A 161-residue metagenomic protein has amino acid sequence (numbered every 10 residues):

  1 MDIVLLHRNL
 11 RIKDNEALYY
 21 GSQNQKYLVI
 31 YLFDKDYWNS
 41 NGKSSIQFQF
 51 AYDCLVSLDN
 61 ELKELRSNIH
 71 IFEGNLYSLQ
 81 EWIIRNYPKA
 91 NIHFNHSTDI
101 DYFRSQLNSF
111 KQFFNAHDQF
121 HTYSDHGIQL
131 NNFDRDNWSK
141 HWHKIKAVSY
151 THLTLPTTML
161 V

Functional and structural regions predicted by a protein language model:
M1-L65: N-terminal beta-strand-loop-alpha-helix module at the start of alpha/beta ligand-binding or catalytic domains
D2-I3, L28-I30, H70, N91-H93 (+1 more regions): A structural signal for isolated positions on well-ordered beta-strands in alpha/beta enzyme cores
L5-R8, F72-G74, F94-H96: Short His-Asn-centered micro-motif
N24, R66-N68, A116-Q119: A generic structural signal for alpha->beta connector loops
Q49, D53, N68-S78: Glycine-rich, highly charged phosphate/nucleotide-binding loops
E61-L62, S67-N68, W82, N91: Glycine-rich, N-terminal phosphate-binding loop and its surrounding beta-alpha-beta segment
L76-L153: Beta-rich, aromatic/charged-enriched effector core domains that present basic-aromatic interfaces for binding
H152-V161: Single conserved hydrophobic/aromatic residue that forms the stacking wall/gate of nucleotide- or nucleobase-binding
